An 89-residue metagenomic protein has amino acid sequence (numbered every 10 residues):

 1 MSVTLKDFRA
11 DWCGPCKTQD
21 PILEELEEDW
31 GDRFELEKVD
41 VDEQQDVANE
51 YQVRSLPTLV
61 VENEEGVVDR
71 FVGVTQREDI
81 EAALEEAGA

Functional and structural regions predicted by a protein language model:
M1-R9: Short active-site neighborhood of thiol/selenol oxidoreductases, capturing the structured segment around
F8-W12, S55: Short pre-active-site segment immediately N-terminal to redox-active cysteine/selenocysteine motifs in thiol-based
C13-C16, L59: The canonical Cys-X-X-Cys-His
K17-W30: Typically the conserved alpha-helix immediately C-terminal to a functionally engaged Cys/Sec in thioredoxin-like
F34-L36: Hydrophobic/aromatic anchor residues within beta-strands of the central parallel beta-sheet of Rossmann-like
V41-V47: Structural microenvironment flanking redox-active thiols in thiol-disulfide oxidoreductases
Q52-V60: Structural micro-motif
V60-A89: Non-catalytic, surface beta->alpha helical segment in thiol-disulfide oxidoreductase systems
